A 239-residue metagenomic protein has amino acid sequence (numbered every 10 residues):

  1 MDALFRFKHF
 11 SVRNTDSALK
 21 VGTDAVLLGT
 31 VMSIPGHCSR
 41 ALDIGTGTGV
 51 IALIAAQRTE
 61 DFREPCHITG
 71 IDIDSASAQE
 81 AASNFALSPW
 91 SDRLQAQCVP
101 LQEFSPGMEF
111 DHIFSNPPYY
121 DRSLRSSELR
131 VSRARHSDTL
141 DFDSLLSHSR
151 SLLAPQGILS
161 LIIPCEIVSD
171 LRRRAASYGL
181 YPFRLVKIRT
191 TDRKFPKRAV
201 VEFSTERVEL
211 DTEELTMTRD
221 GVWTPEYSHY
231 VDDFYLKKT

Functional and structural regions predicted by a protein language model:
D2-R40, T46-R58, E202, T216: SAM-dependent Rossmann-like transferase core, predominantly class I methyltransferases with a strong bias toward
H9, P65, S91-R93, Q156 (+1 more regions): A generic structural signal for alpha->beta connector loops
R13, T69, Q95-Q97, F183-V186: General small-molecule cofactor/ligand-binding pocket signal
S17, V21, T139-P196: Conserved Class I SAM-dependent methyltransferase catalytic core
L28, N116, L145, F203: Residue-level signal for inorganic ion chemistry
T30-S115, D121-S127: Conserved SAM/SAH cofactor-binding pocket of Class I
P117-S144: Mobile active-site "lid"/loop adjacent to the S-adenosyl-L-methionine
F195-T239: SAM/dcSAM-binding transferase cores
